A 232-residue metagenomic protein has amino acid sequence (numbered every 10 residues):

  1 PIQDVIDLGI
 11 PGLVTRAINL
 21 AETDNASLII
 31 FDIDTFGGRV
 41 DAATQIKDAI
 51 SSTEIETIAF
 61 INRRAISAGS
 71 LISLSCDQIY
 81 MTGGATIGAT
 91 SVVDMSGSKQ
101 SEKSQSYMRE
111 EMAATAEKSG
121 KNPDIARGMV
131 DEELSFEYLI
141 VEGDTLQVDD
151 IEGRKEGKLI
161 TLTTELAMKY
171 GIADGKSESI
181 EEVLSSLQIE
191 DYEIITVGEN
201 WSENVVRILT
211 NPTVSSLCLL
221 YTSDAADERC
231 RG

Functional and structural regions predicted by a protein language model:
P1-V206: Soluble extramembrane regions of membrane proteins in the secretory/endomembrane system
R207-V214: Juxtamembrane/start-of-transmembrane alpha-helix segments at the extracytoplasmic/lumenal side of membrane anchors
V214-L220: Hydrophobic alpha-helical transmembrane segments
Y221-E228: Conserved small/polar residues in nucleotide/adenosyl-binding loops
G232: Cytosolic catalytic cores of cyclic-nucleotide second-messenger enzymes
